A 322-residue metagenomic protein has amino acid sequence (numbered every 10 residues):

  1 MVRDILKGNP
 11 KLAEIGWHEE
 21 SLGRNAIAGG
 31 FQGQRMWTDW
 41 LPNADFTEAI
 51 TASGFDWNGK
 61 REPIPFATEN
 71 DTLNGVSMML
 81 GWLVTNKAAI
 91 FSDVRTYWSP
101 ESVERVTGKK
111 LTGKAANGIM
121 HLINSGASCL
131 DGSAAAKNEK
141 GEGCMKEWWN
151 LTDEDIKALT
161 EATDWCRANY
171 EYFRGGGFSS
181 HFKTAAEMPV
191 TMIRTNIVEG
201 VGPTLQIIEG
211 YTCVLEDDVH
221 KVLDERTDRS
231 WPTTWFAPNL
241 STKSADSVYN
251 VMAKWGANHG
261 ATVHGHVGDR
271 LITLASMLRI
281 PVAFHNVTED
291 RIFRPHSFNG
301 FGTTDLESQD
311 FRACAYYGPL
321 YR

Functional and structural regions predicted by a protein language model:
M1-R322: Anaerobic metallocofactor- and corrinoid-dependent redox/one-carbon enzyme cores, especially those from methanogenesis
